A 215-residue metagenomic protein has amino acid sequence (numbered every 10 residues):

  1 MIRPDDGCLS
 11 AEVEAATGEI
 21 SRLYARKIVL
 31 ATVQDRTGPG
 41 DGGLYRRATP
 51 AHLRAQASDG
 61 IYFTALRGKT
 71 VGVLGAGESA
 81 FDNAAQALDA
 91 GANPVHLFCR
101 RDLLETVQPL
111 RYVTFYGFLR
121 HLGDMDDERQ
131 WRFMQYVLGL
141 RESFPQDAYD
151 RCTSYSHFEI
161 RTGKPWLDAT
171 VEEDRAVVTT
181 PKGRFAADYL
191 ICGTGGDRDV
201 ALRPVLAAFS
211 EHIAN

Functional and structural regions predicted by a protein language model:
M1-E78, D82-D89, H96-N215: Flavin (primarily FAD) cofactor-binding/catalytic cores of flavoenzymes
